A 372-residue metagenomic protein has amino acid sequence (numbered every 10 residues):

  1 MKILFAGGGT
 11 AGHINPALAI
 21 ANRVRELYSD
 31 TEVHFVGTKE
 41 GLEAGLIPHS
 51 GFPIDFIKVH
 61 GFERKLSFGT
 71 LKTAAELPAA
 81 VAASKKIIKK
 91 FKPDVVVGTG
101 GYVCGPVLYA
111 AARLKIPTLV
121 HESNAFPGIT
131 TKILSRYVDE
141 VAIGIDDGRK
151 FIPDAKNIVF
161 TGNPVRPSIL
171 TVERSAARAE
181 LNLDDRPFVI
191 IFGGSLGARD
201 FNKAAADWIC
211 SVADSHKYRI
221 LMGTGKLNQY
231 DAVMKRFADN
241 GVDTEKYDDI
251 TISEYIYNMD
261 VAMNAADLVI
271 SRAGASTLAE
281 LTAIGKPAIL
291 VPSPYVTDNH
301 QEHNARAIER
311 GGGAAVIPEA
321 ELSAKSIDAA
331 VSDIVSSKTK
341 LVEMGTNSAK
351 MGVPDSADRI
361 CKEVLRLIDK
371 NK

Functional and structural regions predicted by a protein language model:
I3-G7, D30-V81, G193, A320: Conserved nucleotide-sugar phosphate-binding/catalytic loop shared by glycosyltransferases and other
T31, L42, P53, A112-S175: Active-site-proximal region of nucleotide-activated glycan assembly enzymes, centered on histidine/acidic-rich loops
G41, L46, R174-A176, N182-V269 (+3 more regions): Donor-nucleotide binding loops and adjacent catalytic segments primarily of GT-B fold Leloir glycosyltransferases
K85-V96, C104-L119, K132-Y137: Glycosyltransferases and closely related glycan-assembly transferases that use nucleotide-activated donors
P93-V95, I256, D260-T277, K286: Acidic donor-binding loop of glycosyltransferase active sites
L114, N264-A266, E280-P292: Conserved donor-binding/catalytic loop of nucleotide-activated donor transferases
K340-P354: A short, well-ordered alpha-helix in the C-terminal region of glycosyltransferases
V353-K372: C-terminal alpha-helical cap of glycosyltransferases
